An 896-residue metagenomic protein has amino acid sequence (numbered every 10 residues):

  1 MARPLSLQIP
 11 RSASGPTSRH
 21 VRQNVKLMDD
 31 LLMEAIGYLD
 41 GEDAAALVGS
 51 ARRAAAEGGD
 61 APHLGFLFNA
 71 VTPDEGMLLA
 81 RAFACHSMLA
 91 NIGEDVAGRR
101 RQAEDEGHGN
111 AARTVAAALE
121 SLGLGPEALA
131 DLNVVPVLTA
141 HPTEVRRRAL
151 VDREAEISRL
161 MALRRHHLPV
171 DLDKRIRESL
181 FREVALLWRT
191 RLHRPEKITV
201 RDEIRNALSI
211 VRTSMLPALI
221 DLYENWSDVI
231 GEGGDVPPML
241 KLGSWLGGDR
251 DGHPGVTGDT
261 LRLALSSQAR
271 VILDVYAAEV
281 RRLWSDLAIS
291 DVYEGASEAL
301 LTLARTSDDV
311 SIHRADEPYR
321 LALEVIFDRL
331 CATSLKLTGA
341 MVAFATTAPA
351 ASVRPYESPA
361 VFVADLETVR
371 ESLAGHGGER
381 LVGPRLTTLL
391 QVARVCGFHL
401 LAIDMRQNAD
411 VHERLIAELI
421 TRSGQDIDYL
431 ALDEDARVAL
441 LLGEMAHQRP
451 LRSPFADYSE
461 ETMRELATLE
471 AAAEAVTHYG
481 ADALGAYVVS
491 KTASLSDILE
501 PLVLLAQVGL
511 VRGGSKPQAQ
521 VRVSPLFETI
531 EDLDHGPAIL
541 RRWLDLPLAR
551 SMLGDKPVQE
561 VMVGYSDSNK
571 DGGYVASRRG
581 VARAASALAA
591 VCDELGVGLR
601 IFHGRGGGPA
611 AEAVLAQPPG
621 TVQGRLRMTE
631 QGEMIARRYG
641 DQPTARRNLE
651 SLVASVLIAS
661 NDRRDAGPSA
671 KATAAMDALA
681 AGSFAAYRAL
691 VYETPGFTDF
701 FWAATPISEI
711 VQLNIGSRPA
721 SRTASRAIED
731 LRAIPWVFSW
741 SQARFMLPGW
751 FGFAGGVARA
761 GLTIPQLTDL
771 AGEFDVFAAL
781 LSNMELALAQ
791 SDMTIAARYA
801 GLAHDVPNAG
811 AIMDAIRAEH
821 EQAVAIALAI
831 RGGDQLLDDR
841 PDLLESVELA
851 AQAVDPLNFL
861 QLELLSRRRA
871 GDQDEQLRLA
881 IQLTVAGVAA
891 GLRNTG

Functional and structural regions predicted by a protein language model:
M1-L442, E461, V521, I707-I715 (+3 more regions): Often metal-dependent polyanion-binding catalytic scaffolds in large enzymes
A2-R19, K26-M28, A35-G37, H63-A82 (+18 more regions): Acidic, glycine-enriched catalytic cores built around paired aspartates
L31, A35, A51-A54, H86 (+20 more regions): Generic, well-ordered alpha-helical scaffold segments in large soluble proteins
P136-L150, E154, M161, H166 (+10 more regions): Structured alpha-helical segments in the cores of large, soluble enzyme domains
P237-M239, G243-W245, H253, L390 (+7 more regions): Beta-sheet entry/capping signal
V256-A288, V508-A685: Catalytic or ion-translocation cores adjacent to nucleophile or general acid/base/metal-coordination motifs in diverse
R329-G339, A343, L401-I403, N408-L499 (+4 more regions): Active-site cores of enzymes that catalyze phosphoryl transfer or operate on phosphate-rich substrates
S496-L499, D534-H535, A611-A613, S846-Q852: Short, solvent-exposed polar/charged micro-motifs at secondary-structure junctions
